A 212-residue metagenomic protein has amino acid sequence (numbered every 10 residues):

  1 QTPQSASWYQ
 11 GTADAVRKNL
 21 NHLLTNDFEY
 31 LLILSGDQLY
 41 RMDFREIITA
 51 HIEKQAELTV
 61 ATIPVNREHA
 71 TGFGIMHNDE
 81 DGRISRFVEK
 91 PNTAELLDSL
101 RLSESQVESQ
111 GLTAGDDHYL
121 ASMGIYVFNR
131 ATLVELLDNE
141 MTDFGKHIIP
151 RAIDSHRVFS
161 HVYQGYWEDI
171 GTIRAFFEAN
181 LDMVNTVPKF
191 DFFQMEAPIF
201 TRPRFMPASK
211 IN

Functional and structural regions predicted by a protein language model:
Q1, V65-R67, P91-T93, T132 (+1 more regions): Glycine-rich beta-alpha junction loops
Q1-A50, N78: Conserved N-terminal catalytic core of the sugar/cofactor nucleotidyltransferase
Q4-A13, F73-H77, L102-S103, R174-E178 (+1 more regions): Short, surface-exposed amphipathic charged segments that create phosphate/polyanion-binding patches used for binding
Y9-Q10, R41, Y126-V127, D143 (+1 more regions): Short aromatic/basic micro-patch
D27, R41-V127, N139-E140: Conserved core of the sugar-phosphate nucleotidyltransferase
I33, L58-A61, S160: Structural beta-sheet core signal
S105-D116, R130-N212: Left-handed beta-helix
